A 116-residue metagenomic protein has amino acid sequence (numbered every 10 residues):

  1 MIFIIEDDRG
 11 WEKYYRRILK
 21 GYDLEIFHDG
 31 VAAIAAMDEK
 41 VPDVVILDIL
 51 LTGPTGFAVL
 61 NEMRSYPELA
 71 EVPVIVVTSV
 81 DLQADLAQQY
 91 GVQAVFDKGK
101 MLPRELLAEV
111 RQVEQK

Functional and structural regions predicted by a protein language model:
D8-I26: Two-component/phosphorelay signaling modules centered on CheY-like receiver
I26-V44, E105: Acidic, metal-coordinating helix/loop segments flanking the phosphotransfer/catalytic sites of two-component signaling
D29, T55-A58: Acidic catalytic/metal-coordinating carboxylates
A35, F57-A70: Short amphipathic alpha-helix used as the core "switch/output" element in two-component signaling
D48: Active-site residues of response regulator receiver
T52: The feature encodes the CheY-like receiver
A58, V80-A108: Alpha4 helix (beta4-alpha4-beta5 surface) of REC/receiver domains from two-component response regulators
I75-V77: Hydrophobic/aromatic residues positioned on beta-strands within the core alpha/beta folds
